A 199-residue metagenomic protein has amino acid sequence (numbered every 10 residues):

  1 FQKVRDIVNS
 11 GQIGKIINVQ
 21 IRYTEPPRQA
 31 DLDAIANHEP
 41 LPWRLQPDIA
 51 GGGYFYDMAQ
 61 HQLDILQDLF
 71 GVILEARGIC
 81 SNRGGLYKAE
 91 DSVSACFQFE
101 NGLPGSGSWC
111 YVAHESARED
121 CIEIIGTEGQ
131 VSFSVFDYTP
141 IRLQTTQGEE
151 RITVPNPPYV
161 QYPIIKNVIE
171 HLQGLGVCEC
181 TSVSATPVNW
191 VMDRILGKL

Functional and structural regions predicted by a protein language model:
F1-I79, G84-G85: Predominantly a Rossmann-like dinucleotide-binding segment in NAD(P)-dependent oxidoreductases
K3-D6, D33-N37, D91-V93, C121-I122 (+1 more regions): Short, glycine/charged-enriched secondary-structure capping and boundary segments
D6, E100, N167-L199: C-terminal helix-rich "cap/oligomerization" subdomain common to oxidoreductases
D57, H61-Y138, I165-G176: Contiguous beta-strand/loop segments that form the cofactor/metal-binding neighborhood of enzyme cores
M58-H61, V160, V183, P187: A generic structural signal for residues located within well-ordered alpha-helices of large catalytic or ligand-binding
F97-N101, L143-G148: Short acidic, glycine-rich loop/turn motifs
E150-V154: Generic detection of short hydrophobic beta-strand segments and adjacent strand-loop junctions
P155-K166: Active-site loop of classical SDR/Rossmann-like NAD(P)-dependent oxidoreductases, centered on the catalytic Tyr-X3-Lys
